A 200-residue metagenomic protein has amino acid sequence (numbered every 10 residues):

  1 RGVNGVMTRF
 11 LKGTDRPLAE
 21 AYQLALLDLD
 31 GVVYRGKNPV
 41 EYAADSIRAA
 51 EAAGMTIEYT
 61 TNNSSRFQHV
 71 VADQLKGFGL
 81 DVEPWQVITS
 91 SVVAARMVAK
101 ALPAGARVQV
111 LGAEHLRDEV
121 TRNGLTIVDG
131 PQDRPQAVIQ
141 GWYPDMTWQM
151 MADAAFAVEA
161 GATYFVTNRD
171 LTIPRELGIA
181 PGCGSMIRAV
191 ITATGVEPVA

Functional and structural regions predicted by a protein language model:
N4-L29, V33-A200: HAD-like aspartate-dependent phosphatase fold
